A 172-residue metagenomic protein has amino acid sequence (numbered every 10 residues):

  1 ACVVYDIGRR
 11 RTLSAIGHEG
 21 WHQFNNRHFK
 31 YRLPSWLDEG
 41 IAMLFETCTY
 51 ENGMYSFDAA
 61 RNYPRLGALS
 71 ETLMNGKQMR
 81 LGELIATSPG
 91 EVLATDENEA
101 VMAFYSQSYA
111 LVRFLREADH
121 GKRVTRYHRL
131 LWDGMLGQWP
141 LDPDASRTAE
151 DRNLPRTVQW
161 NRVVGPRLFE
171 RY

Functional and structural regions predicted by a protein language model:
A1-P34, T49, P140, R156: Juxtacatalytic substrate-recognition/specificity segment
F29-Y172: Acidic/His/Gly-enriched intrinsically disordered linker/tail segments that often contain short helix/coil "MoRF-like"
